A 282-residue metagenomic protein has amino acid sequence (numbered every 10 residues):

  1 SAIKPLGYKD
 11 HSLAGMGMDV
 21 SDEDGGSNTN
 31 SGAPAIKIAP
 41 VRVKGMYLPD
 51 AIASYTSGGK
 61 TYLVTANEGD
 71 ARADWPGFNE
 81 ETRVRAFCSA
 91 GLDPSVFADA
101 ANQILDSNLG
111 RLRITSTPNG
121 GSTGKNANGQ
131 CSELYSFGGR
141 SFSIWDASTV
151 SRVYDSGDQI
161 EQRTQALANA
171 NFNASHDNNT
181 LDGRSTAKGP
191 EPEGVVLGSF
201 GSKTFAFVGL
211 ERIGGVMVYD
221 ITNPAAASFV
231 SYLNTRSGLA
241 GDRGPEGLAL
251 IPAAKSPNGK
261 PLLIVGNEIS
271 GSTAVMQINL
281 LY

Functional and structural regions predicted by a protein language model:
S1-Y282: Beta-sheet-rich non-transmembrane sensory/scaffold domains
